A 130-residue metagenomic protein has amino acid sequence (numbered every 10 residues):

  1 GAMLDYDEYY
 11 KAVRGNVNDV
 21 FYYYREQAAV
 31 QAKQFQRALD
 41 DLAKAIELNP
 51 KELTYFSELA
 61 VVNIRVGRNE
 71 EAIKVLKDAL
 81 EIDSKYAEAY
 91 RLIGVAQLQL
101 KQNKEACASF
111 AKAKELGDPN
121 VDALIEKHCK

Functional and structural regions predicted by a protein language model:
A12-G15, L48, I82, E115-L116: Structural marker of alpha-solenoid helical repeat scaffolds
V17-V20, L53-T54, A87-E88, N120-D122: Helix-start (N-cap) detector for alpha-helical repeat units in TPR-like alpha-solenoids, especially tetratricopeptide
Q31, R65-V66, Q99-L100: Register position in tetratricopeptide repeats
Q99-K130: Terminal, low-structured helical/coil segments at or just beyond the last alpha-helical repeat
